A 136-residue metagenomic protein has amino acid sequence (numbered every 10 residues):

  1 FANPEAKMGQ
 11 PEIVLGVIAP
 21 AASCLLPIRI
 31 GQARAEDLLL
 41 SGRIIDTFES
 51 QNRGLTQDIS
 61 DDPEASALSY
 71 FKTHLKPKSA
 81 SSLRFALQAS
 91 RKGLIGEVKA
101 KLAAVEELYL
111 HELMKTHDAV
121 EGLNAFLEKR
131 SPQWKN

Functional and structural regions predicted by a protein language model:
F1-A6, T47, T56-A104, H117 (+1 more regions): C-terminal long alpha-helix characteristic of the crotonase
F1-L39, R53, S66-Y70: CoA-thioester-processing core
S23, Q32-A35, A80-S90, E107 (+1 more regions): A general structural signal for well-ordered alpha-helical segments in protein cores
L26, S50, A86, F126: Terminal peptide-recognition signature
L38-L39, A89, G93-L94, Y109-M114: Helix-loop "lid/cap" segments that line or gate small-molecule binding pockets
G42-E49: Acidic, divalent-metal-coordinating active-site segment for phosphoryl/phosphodiester hydrolysis, typified by short
R53-G54, K129: Structural motif
N124-N136: Terminal low-complexity tails and localization/encapsulation signals of metabolic enzymes
